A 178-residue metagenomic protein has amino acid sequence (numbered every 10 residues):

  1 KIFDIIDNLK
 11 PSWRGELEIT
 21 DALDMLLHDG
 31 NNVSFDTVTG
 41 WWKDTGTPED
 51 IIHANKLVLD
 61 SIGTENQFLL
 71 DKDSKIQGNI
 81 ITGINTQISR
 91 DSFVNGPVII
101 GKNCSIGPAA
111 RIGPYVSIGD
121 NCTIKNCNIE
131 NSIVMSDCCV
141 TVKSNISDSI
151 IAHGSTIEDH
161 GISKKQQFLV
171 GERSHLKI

Functional and structural regions predicted by a protein language model:
K1-I5: Conserved nucleotide-sugar donor-binding and metal-coordinating catalytic region shared by glycosyltransferases
D7-I178: Left-handed beta-helix
